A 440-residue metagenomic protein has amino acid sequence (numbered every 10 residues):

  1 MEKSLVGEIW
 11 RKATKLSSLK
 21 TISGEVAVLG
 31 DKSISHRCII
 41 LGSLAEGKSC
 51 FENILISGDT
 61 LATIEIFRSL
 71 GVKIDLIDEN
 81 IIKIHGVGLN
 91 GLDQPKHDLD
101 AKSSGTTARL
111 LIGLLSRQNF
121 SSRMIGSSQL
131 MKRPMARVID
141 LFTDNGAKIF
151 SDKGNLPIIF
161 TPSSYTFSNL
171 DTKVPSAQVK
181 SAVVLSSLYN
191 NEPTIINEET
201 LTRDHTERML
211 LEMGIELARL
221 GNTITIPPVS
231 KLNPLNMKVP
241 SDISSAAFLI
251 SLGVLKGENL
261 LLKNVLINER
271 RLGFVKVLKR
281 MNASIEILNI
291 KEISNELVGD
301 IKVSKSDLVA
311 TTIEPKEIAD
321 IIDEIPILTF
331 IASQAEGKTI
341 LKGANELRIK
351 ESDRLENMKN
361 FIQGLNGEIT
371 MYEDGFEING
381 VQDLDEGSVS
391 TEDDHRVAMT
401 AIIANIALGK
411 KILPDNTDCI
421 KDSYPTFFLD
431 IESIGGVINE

Functional and structural regions predicted by a protein language model:
M1-E440: Structural preference for solvent-exposed beta-strand-turn elements and adjacent flexible terminal/loop segments within
